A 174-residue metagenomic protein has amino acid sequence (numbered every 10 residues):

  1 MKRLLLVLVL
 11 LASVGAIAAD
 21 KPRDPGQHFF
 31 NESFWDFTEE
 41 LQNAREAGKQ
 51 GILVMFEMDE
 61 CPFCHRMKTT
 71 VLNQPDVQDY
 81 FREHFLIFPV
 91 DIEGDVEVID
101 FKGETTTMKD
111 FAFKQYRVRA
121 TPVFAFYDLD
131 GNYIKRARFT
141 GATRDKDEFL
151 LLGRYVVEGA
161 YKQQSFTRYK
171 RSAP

Functional and structural regions predicted by a protein language model:
L4-S13: Sec-dependent N-terminal signal peptides
V14-A18: Sec/Tat signal peptide C-region and signal peptidase I cleavage site
D20-G48, V157, K162-P174: N-terminal leader/targeting and pre-domain segments
N31-F34, F56, V77-T106: Thiol-based oxidoreductase modules, predominantly thioredoxin-like and allied folds used for disulfide exchange
A47-P62: Short active-site neighborhood of thiol/selenol oxidoreductases, capturing the structured segment around
G48-I52, E83-F88, R119-P122, L129 (+1 more regions): Loop/turn elements at helix/coil->beta-strand transitions in domains of secreted/extracellular proteins
H65-R82: Typically the conserved alpha-helix immediately C-terminal to a functionally engaged Cys/Sec in thioredoxin-like
L72, F111-K162: Non-catalytic, surface beta->alpha helical segment in thiol-disulfide oxidoreductase systems
